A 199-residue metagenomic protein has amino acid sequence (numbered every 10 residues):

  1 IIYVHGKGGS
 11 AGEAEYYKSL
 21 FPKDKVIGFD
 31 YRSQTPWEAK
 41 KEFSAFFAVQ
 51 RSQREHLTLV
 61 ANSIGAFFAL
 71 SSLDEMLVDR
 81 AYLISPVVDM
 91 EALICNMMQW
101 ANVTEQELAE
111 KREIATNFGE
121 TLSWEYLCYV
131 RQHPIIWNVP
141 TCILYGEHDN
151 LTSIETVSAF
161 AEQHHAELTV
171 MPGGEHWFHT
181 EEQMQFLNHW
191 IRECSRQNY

Functional and structural regions predicted by a protein language model:
I1-Q34: Short, surface-exposed "cap/lid" segments of acyl-processing enzymes
I2-K7, V60, I84, L144: Short hydrophobic segments within beta-strands
A11-K18, W37-K40, I154-S158: Short, surface-exposed alpha-helical segments at coil->helix boundaries
D24, R54-L57, D79, V139-P140: Short coil/turn segments at beta-strand junctions that form active-site/ligand-binding loops
G28-R51: Catalytic nucleophile-loop/oxyanion-hole region of alpha/beta-hydrolase and closely related hydrolase-like folds
V60-A69: Gly/Ala-rich beta-loop-alpha elbow adjacent to hydrolase catalytic centers
S72-L73: Aromatic pocket-lining residues of Rossmann-like dinucleotide-binding sites
L77-A159, Q163-V170, G174-Y199: The alpha/beta-hydrolase serine catalytic core
